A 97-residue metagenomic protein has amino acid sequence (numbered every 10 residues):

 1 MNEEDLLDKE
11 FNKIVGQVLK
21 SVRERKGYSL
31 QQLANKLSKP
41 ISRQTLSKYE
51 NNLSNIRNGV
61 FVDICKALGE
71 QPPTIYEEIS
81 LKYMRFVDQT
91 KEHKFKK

Functional and structural regions predicted by a protein language model:
M1-R25: A short, Lys/Arg-rich alpha-helix, primarily the initiator
Q17, G27-Y28, I41, I56-G59: Residue-level signal for the short linker/turn that defines the boundary of a DNA-recognition helix
K20-S21, Q31, Q44, V62: Residues within the helices of the helix-turn-helix
K26-K48: Short alpha-helical DNA-recognition segment
L53-K66: Short, basic-rich loop-to-helix N-cap that marks the start of a DNA-contacting helix
T74-K97: Short, charged recognition helix plus adjacent turn of helix-turn-helix-like nucleic-acid-binding domains
